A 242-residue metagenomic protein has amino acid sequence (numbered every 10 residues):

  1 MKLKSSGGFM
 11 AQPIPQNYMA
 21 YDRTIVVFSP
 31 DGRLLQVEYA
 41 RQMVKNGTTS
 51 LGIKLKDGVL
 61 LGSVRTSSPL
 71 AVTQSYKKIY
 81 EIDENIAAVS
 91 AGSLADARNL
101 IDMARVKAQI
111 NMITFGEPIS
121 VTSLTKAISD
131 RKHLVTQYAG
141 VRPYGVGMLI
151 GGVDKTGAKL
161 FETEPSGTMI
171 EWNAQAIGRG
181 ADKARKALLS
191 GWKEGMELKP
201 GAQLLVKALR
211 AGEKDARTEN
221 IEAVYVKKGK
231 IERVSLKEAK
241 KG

Functional and structural regions predicted by a protein language model:
K2-G242: Long, low-complexity N-terminal extensions
